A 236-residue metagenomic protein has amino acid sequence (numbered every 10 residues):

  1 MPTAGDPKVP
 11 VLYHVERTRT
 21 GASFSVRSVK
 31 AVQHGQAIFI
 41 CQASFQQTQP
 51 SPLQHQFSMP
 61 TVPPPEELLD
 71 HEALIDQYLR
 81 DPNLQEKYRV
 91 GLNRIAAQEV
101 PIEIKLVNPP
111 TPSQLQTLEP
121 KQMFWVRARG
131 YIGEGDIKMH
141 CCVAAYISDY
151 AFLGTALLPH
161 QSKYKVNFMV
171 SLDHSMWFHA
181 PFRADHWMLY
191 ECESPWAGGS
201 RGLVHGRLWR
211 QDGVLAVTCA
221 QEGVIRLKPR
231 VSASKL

Functional and structural regions predicted by a protein language model:
M1-L236: Terminal targeting signals and extreme-terminal segments of soluble enzymes
